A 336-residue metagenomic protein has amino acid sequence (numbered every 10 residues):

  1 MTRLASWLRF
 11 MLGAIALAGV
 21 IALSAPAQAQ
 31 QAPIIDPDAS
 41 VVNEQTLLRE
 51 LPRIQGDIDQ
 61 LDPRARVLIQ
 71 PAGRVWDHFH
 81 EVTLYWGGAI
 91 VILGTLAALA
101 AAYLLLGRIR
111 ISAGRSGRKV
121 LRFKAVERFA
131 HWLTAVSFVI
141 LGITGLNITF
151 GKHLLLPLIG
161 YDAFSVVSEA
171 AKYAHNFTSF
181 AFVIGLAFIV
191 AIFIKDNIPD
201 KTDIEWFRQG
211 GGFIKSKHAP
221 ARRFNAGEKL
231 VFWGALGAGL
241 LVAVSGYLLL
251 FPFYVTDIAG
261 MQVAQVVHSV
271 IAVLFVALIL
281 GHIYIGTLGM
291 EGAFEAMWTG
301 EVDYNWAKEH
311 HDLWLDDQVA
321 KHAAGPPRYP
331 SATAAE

Functional and structural regions predicted by a protein language model:
M1-R9: Positively charged n-region of N-terminal signal peptides that target proteins for export
L4-A5, L23-E336: Membrane-embedded alpha-helical bundles that constitute the cytochrome b-like, heme-associated redox core of multi-pass
M11-A22: Bacterial N-terminal signal peptides
